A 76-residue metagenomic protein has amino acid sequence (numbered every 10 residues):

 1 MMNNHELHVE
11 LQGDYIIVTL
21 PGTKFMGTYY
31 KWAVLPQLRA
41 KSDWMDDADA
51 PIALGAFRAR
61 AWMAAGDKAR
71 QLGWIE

Functional and structural regions predicted by a protein language model:
M1-I17: Negatively charged, low-complexity tracts enriched in Asp/Glu with abundant Ser/Thr
M1-N4, R70-E76: Short intrinsically disordered terminal tails
H5, V9, A33-P36, R70: Intrinsic-disorder/low-complexity peptide segments enriched for small residues
V9, G13, G22, Q37-A40 (+1 more regions): Generic detector of low-complexity/intrinsically disordered segments and short hydrophobic N-terminal stretches
I16-I17, I52, I75: Weak global preference for isoleucine
L20-M63: Acidic, low-complexity, intrinsically disordered interaction modules
